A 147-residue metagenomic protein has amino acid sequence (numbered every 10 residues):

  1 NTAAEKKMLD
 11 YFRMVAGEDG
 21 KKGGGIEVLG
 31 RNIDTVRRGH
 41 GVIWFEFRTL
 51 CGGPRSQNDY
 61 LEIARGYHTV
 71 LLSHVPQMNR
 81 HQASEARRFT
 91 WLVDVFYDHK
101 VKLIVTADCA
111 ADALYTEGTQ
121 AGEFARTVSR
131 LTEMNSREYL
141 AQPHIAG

Functional and structural regions predicted by a protein language model:
N1-G20: Extended, H/D-rich, highly charged conserved domains that either
A4, D59, I63, E123-T127: Alpha-helical structural motif
G20-D94: Conserved helicase/translocase motor-coupling segment
H68-G147: Terminal-proximal interaction/regulatory segments of ATP-powered molecular machines
